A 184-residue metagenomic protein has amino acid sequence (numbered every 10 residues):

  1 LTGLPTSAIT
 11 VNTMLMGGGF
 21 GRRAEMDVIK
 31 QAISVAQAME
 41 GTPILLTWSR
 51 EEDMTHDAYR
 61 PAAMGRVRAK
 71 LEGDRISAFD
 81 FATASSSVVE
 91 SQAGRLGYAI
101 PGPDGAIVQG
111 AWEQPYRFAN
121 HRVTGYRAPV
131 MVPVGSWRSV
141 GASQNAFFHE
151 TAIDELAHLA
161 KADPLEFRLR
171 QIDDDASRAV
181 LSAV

Functional and structural regions predicted by a protein language model:
L1-V184: Structural alpha/beta core scaffold segments of enzyme domains
